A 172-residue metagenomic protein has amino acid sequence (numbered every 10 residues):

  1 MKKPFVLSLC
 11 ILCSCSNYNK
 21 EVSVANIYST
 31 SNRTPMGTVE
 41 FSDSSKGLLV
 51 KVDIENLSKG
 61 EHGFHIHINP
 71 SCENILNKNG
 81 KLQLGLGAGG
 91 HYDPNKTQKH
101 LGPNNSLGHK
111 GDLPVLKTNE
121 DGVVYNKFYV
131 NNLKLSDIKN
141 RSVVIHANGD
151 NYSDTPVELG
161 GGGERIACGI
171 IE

Functional and structural regions predicted by a protein language model:
P4-L12: Sec-dependent N-terminal signal peptides
C15-E61, I66-E172: N-terminal leader/targeting pre-sequences
